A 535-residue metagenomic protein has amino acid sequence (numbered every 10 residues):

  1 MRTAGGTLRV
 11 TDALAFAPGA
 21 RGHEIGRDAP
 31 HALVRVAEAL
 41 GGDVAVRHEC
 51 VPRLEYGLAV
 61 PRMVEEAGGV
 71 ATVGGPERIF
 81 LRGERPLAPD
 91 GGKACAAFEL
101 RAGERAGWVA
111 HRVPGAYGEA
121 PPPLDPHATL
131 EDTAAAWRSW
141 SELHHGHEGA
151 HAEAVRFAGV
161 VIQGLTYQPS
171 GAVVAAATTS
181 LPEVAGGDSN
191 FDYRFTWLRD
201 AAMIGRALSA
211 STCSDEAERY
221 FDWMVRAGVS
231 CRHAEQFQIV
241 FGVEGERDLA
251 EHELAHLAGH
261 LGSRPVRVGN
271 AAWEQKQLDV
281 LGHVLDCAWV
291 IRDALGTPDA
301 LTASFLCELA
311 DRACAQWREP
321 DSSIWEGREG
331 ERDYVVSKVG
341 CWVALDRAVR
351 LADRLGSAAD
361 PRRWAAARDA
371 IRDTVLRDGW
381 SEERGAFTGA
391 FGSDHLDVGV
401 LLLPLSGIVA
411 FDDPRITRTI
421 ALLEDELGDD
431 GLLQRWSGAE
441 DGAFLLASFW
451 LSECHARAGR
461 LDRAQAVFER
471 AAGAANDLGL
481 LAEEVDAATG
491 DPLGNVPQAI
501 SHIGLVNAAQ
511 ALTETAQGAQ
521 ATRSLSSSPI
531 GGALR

Functional and structural regions predicted by a protein language model:
M1-R535: Acidic, mature catalytic/reactive cores of soluble proteins
